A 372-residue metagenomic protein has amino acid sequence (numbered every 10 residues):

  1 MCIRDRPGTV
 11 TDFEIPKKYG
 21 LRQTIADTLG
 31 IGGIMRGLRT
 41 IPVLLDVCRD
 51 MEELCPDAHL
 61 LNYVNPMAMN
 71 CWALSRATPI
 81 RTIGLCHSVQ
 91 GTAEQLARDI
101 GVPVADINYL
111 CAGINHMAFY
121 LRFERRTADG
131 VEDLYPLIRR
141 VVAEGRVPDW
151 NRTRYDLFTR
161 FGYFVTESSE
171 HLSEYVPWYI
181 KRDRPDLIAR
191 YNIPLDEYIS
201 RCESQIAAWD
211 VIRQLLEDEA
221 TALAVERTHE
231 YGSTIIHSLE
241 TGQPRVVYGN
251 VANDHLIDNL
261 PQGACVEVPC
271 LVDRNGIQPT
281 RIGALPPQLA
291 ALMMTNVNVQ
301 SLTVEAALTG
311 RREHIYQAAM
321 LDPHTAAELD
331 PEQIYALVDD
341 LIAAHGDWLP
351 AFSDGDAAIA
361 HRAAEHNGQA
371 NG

Functional and structural regions predicted by a protein language model:
M1-I3: Short, small-residue-biased leader/transition segments that mark boundaries at the very start of proteins
R6, L29, H59, M67 (+3 more regions): Sparse, context-dependent recognition of short Cys/His-centered cofactor- or disulfide-binding micro-motifs
G8, G30-G33, G84, G242 (+1 more regions): Glycine-centered flexibility sites
G8-R76: Rossmann-fold NAD(P)-binding glycine/threonine-rich loop
G32-R39, A58-N62, G84, A220-L223 (+2 more regions): Conserved aromatic-histidine-acidic binding/catalytic patches
R39-V43, S88, R227, T295: Soluble or luminal CAZymes and related metallo-dependent hydrolases
V47-A118, E124: Internal, well-ordered domain-core segments that constitute the primary functional module of diverse proteins
G101-N371: Long, compositionally biased stretches enriched for glycine and/or charged residues
